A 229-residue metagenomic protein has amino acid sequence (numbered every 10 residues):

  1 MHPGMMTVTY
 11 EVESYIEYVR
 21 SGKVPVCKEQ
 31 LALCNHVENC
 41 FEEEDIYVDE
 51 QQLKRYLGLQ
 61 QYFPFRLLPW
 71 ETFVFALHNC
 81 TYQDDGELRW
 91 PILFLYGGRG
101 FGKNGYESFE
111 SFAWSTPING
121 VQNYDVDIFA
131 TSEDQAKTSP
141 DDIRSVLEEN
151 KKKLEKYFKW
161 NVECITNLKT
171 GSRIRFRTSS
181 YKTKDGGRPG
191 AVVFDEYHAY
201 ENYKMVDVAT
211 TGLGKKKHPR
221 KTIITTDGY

Functional and structural regions predicted by a protein language model:
M1-Y229: Phosphate/NTP-binding elements of NTP-utilizing enzymes
